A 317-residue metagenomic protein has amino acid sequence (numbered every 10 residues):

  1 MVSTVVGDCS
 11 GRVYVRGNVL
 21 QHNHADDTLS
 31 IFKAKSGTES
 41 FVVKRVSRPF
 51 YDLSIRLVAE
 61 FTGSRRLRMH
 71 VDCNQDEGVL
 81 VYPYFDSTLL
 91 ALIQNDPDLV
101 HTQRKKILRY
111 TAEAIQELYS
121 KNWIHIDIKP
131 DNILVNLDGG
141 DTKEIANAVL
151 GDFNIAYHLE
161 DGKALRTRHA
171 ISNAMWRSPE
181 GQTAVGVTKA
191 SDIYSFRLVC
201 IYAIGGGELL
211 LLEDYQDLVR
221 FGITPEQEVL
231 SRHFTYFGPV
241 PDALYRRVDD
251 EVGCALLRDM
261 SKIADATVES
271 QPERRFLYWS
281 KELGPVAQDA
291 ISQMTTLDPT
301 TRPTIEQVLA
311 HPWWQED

Functional and structural regions predicted by a protein language model:
S3-G63, R68-M69: ATP-binding glycine-rich loop module of kinase domains
T62-K106: Conserved structural core of kinase catalytic domains
S87-I145, Q288: Conserved alphaE helix
D131-M175: Activation segment/activation loop of eukaryotic-type protein kinase catalytic domains
A184-K189: Activation segment
D192: Conserved catalytic-loop aspartate of Hanks-type protein kinases
F234-S292: C-terminal lobe substrate-recognition/regulatory segment of protein kinase catalytic domains
T296-T301, Q307-D317: Terminal C-lobe "cap" of eukaryotic-type protein kinase domains
